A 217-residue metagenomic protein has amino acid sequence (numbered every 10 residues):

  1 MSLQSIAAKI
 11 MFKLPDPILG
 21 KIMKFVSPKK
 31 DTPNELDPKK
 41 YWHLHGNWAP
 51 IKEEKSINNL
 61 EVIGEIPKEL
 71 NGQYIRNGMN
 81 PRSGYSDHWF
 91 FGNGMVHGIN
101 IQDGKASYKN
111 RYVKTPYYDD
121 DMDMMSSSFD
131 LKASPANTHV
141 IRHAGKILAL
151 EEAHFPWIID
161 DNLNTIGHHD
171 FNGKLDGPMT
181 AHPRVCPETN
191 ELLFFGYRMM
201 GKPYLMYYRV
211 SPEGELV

Functional and structural regions predicted by a protein language model:
M1-V217: Beta-propeller domains
